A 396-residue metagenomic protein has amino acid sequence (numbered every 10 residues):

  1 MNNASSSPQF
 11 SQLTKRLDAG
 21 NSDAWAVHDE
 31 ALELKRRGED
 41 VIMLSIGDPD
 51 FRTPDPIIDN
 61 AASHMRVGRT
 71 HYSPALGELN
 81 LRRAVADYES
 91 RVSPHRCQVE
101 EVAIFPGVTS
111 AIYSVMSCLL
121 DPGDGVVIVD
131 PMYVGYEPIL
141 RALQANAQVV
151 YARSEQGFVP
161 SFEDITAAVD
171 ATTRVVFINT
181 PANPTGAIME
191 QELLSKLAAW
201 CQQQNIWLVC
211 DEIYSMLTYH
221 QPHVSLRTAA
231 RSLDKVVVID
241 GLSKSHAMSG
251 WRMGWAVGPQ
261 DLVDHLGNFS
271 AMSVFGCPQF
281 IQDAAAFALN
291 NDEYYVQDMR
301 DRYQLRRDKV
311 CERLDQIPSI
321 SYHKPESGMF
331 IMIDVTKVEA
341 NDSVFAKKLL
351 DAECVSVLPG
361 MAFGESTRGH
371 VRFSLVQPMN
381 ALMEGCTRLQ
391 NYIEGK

Functional and structural regions predicted by a protein language model:
M1-L13, L17, V27-E30, L34-D40 (+2 more regions): PLP-dependent class I/II
G20-S22: Extracytoplasmic catalytic/substrate-binding loops of multi-pass membrane glycan-assembly enzymes
I42-P49, S63-R82: A glycine-/small-polar-enriched, mobile loop at the entrance of the PLP active site in fold-type I
Y72-F105: Conserved N-terminal alpha-helix of the aminotransferase class I/II PLP-enzyme fold
